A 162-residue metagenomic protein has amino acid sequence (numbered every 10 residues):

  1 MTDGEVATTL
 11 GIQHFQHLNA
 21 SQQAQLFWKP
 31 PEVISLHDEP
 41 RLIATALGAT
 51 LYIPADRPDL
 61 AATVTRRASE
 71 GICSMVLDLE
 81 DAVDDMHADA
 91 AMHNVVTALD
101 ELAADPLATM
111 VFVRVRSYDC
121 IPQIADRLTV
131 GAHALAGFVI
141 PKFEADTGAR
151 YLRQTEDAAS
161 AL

Functional and structural regions predicted by a protein language model:
M1-L162: Expand to "…catalyze enediolate/carbanion chemistry for C-C bond making/breaking, isomerization, decarboxylation
